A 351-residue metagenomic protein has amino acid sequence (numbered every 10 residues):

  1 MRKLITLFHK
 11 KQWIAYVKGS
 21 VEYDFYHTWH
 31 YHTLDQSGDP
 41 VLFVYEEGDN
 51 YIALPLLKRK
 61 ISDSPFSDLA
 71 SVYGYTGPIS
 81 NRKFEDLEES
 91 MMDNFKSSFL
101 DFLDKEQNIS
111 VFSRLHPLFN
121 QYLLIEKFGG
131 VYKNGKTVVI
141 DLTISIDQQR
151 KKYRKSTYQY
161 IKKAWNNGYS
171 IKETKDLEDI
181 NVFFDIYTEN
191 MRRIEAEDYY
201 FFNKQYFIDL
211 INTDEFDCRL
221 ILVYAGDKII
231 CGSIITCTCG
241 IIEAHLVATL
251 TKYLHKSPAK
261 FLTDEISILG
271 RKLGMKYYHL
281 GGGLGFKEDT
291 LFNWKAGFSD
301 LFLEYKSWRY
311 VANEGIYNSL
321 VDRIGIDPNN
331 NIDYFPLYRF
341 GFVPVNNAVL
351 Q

Functional and structural regions predicted by a protein language model:
R2-D63, H116-H255: A conserved beta-strand-loop-helix scaffold within acyl/acetyltransferase catalytic domains
G38-P40, K105-N108, F216, L273-M275: Short, high-confidence coil segments that cap the C-terminus of an alpha-helix and link into the following beta-strand
L42, K60-I61, E126-Q148, L273-Q351: Active-site/acyl-donor-binding loops of N-acyltransferases
R59-G77: Conserved acyl-donor/pantetheine-binding loop and adjacent beta-alpha core of acyl/acetyltransferases and related
G74-L87, T143-I144, V247-K256, L284: A short, internal acetyl-CoA/4′-phosphopantetheine-binding micro-motif in the GNAT/acyltransferase core
M91-N134: Non-catalytic accessory segments adjacent to catalytic cores
V111-F112, K172, Y277-G281: Short catalytic-loop micro-motif centered on adjacent basic/acidic residues
Y206-D209, T213-S319: Aromatic (often tryptophan-rich) hydrophobic motifs at membrane interfaces
